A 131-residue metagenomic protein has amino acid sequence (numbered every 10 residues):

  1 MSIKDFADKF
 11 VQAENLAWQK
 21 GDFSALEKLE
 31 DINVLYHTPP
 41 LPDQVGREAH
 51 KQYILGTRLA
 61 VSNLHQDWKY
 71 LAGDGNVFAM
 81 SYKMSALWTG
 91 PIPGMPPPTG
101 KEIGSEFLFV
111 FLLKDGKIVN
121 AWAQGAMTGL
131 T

Functional and structural regions predicted by a protein language model:
M1-T131: C-terminal and inter-domain tail/linker signature
